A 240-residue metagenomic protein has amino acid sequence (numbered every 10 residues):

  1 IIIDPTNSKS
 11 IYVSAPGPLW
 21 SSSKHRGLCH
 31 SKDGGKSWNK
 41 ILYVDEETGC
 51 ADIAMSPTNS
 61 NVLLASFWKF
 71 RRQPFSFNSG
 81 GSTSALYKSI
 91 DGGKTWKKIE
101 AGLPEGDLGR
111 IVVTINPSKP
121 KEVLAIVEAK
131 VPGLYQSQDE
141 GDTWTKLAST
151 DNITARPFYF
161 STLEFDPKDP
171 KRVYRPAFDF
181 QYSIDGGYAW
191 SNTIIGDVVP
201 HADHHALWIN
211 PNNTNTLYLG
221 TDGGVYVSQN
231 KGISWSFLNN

Functional and structural regions predicted by a protein language model:
I1-N240: Beta-propeller blade termini and top-face loops
